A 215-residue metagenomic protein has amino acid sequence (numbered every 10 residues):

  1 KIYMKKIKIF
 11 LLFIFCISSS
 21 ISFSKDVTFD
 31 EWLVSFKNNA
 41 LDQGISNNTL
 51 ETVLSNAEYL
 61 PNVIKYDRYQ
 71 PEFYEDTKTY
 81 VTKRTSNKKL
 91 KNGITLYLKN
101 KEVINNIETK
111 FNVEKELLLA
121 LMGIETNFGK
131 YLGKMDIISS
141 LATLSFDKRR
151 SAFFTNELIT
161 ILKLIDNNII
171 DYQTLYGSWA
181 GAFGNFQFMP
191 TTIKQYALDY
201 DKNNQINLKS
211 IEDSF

Functional and structural regions predicted by a protein language model:
K1-K5: N-terminal secretory signal peptides that target proteins for export/translocation
I7-S18: Sec-dependent N-terminal signal peptides
S22-D26: Boundary at the C-terminal end of the N-terminal hydrophobic targeting segment
F29-N47, E51: Mature N-terminal segment immediately following signal peptide/propeptide cleavage in secreted/periplasmic
G44-F215: Catalytic glycan-binding domains that act on GlcNAc-containing polysaccharides
